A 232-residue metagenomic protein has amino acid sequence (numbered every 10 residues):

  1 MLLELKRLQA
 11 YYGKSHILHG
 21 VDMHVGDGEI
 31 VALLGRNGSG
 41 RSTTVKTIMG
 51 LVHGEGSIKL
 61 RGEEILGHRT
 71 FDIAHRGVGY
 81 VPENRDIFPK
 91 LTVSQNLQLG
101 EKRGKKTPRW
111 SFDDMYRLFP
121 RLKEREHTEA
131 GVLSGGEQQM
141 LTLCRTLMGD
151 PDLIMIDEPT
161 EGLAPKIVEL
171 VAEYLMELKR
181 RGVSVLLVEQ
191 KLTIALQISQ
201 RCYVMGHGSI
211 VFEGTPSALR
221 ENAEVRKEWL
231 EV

Functional and structural regions predicted by a protein language model:
L2-V232: Glycine-rich phosphate-binding loops of nucleotide-dependent enzymes
